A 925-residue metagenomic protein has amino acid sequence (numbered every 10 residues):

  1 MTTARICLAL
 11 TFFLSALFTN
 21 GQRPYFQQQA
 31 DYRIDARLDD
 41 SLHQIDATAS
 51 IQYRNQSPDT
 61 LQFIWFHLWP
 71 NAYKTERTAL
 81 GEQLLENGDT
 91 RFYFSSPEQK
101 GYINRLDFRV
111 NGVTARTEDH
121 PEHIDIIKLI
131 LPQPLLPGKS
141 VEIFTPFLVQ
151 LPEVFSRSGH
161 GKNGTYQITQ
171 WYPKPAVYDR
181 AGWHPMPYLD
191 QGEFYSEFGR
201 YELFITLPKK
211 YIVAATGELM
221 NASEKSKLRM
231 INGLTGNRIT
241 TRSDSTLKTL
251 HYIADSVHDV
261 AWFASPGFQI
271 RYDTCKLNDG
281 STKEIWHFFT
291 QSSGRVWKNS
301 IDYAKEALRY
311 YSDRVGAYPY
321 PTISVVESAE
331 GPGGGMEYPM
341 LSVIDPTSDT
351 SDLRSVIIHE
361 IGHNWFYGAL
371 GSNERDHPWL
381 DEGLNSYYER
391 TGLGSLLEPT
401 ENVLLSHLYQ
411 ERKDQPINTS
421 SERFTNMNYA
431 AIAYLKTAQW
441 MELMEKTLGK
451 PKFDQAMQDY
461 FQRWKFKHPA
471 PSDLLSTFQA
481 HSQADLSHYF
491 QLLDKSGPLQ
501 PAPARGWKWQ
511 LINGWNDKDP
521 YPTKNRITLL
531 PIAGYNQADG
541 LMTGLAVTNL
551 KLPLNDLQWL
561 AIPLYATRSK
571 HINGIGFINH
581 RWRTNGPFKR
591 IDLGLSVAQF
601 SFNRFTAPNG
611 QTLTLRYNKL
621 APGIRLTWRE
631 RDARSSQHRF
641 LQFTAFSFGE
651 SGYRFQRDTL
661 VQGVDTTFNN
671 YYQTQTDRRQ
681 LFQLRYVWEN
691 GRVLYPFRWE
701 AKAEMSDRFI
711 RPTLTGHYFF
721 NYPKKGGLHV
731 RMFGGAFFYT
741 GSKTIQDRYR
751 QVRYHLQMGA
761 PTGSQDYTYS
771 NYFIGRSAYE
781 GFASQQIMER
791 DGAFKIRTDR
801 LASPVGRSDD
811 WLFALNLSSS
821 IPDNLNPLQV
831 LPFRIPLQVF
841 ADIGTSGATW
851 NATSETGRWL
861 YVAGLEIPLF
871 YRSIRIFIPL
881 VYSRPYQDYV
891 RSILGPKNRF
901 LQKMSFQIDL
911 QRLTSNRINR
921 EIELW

Functional and structural regions predicted by a protein language model:
R5, Q29-A30, L68, Y252 (+1 more regions): Hydrophobic alpha-helical and helix-loop surface patches within well-folded domains that function as non-catalytic
R54, D89-G164, S243-S245: A surface-exposed beta-strand-loop module
E76-T90, L148-Y201: Glycine/proline-rich low-complexity spacer/linker segments in large multi-domain proteins
V177-D179, W183, G192-I358, Y387: Hydrophobic helix-coil surface modules that form long, contiguous segments used for peptide/substrate interaction
H488-K589, R654-V693, D799, P804-W811 (+2 more regions): Outer-membrane beta-barrel initiation region
D519-R526, P553-Q558, R583-I591, R629-F640 (+5 more regions): Short loop/turn motifs that connect adjacent beta-strands in outer-membrane beta-barrel proteins
P531-A533, N573-I575, R590-T612, A621-R625 (+4 more regions): C-terminal outer-membrane beta-barrel translocator/porin domains of Gram-negative envelope proteins and their
I867, Y871, P896-W925: Outer-membrane beta-barrel "beta-signal"
